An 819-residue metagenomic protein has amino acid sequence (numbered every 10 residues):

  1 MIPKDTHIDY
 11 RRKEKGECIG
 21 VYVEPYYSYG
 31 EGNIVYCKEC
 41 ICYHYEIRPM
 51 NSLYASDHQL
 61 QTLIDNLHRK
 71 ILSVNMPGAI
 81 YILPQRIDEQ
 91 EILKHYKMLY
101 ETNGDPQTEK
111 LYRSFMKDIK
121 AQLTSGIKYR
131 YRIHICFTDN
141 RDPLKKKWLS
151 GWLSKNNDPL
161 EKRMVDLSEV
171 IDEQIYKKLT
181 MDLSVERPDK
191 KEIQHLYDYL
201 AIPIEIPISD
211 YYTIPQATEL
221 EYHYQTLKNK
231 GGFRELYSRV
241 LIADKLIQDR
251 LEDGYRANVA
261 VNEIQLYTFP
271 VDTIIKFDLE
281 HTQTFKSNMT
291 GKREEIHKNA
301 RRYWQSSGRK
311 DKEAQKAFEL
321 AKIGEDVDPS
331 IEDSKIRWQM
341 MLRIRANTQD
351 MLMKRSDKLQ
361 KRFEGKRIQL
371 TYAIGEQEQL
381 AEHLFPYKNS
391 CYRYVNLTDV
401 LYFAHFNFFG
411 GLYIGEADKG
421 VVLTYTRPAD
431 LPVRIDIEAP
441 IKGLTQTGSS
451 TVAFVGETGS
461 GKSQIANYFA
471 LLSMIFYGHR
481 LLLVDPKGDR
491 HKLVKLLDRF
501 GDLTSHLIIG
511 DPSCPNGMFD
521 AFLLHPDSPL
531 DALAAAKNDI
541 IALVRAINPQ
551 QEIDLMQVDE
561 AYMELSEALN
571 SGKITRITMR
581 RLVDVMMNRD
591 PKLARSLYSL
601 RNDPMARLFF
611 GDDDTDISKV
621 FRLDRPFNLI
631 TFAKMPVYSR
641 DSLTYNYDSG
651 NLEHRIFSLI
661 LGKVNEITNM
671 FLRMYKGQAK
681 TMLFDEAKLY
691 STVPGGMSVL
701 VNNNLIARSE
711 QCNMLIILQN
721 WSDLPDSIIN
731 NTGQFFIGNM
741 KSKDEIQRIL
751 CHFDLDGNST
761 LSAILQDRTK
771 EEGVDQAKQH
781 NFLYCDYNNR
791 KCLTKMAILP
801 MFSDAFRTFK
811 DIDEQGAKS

Functional and structural regions predicted by a protein language model:
M1-Y402: Extended, folded cores of ATP/NTP-driven motor/assembly subunits in large transport and secretion machines
V35, I47, D57, I64-I71 (+1 more regions): Glycine-rich phosphate-binding loop of nucleotide-binding enzymes
M50, D57-M76, T284, A381-V433 (+6 more regions): P-loop NTPase motor domains
L72, E364, M474-I475, R708: Anion (oxyanion) recognition and catalysis
H95-Y100, S150-S154, Y387-N389, L496-G501 (+5 more regions): Short secondary-structure boundary/capping segments
Q122, S528-I577, L724-I729, G733-S819: P-loop NTPase motor core of the ASCE superfamily
A439-A470, L482-H491, L507-S513, R640-A763 (+1 more regions): Conserved P-loop NTPase motor cores
